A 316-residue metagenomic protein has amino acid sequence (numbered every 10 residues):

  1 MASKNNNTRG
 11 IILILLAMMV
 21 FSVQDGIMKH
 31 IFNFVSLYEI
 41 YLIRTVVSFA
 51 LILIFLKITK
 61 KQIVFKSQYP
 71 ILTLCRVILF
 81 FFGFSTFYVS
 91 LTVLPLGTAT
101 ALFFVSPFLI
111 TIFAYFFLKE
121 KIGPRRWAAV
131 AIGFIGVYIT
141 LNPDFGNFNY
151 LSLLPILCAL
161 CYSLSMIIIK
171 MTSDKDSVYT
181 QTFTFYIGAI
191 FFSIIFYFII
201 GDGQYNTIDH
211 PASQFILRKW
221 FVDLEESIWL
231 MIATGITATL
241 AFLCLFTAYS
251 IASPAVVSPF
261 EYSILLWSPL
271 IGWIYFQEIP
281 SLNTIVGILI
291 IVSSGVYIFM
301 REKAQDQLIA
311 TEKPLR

Functional and structural regions predicted by a protein language model:
M1-L16, A50-C75, F191-I232, T239-A252 (+1 more regions): Membrane-interface interhelical linkers
N7-I14, S67-V77, I122-F134, L151-L157 (+2 more regions): Cytoplasmic-side transmembrane-helix entry/capping segments in multi-pass membrane proteins
M18-V23, L53, V77, F81-S85 (+7 more regions): Hydrophobic/small/kink-forming positions within alpha-helical transmembrane segments of polytopic membrane proteins
K29, N147-N206, F221, A310-R316: Transmembrane alpha-helical segments that form core, pore/gating elements of small-molecule transporters/exporters
S36-A50, Y88-S106, F148-C161, L224-I236: Structural signature of hydrophobic alpha-helical transmembrane segments
T100-V105, S173-D176, T180-G188, T239-W273: Helix-helix packing/entry segments at the starts of transmembrane helices
S106-A128, L266-I285: C-terminal transmembrane-helix exit sites in multi-pass transporters
R125-N142, N283-E302: Hydrophobic transmembrane alpha-helices of multi-pass small-molecule transport proteins
